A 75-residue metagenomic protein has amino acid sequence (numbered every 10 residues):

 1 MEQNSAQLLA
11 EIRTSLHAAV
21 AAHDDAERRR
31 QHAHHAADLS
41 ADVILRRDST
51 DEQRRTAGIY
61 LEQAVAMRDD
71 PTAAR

Functional and structural regions predicted by a protein language model:
M1-H34, M67-P71: N-terminal acidic leader/helix
R30-D69: Short, charge-rich amphipathic interface segments used for partner binding and complex assembly
